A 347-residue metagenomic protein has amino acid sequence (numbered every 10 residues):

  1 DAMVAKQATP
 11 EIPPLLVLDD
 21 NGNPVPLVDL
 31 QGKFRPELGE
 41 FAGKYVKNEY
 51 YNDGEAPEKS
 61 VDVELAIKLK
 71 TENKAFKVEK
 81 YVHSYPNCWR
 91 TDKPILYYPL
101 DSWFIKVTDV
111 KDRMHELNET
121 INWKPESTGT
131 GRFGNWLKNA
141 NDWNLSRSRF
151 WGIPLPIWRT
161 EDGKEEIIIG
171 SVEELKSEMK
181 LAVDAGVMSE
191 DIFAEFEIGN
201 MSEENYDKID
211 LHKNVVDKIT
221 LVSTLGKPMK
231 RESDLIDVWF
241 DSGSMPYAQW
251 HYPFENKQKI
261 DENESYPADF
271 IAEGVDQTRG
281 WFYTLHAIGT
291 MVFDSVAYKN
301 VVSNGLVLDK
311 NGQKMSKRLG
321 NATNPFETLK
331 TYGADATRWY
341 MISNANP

Functional and structural regions predicted by a protein language model:
D1-G280, T284-P347: Non-cofactor substrate-recognition interfaces
